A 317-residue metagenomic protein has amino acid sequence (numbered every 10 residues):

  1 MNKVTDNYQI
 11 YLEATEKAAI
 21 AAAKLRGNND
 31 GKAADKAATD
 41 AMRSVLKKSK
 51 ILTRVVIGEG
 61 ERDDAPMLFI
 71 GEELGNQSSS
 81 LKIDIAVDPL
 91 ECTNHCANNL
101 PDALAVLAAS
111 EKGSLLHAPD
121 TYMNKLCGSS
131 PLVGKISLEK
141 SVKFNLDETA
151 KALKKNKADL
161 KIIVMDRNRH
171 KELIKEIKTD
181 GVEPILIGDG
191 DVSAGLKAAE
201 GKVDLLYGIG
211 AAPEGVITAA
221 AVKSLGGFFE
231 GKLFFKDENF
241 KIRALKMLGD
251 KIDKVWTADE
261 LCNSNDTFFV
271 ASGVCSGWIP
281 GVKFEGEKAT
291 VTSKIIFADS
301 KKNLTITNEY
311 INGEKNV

Functional and structural regions predicted by a protein language model:
M1-A86, K151, K178, V192 (+4 more regions): N-terminal subdomain of lithium-sensitive/metallo-dependent phosphomonoesterases centered on the IMPase/IPPase/PAP
N7, K197-V317: Oxyanion/phosphate-interacting regions
V55-E59, I85-V87, C96-N98, H117-P119 (+4 more regions): General beta-strand structural signal in soluble alpha/beta enzymes
M67-L68, N98-L100, A118-T121, E172-I177 (+3 more regions): Short acidic, glycine/serine/threonine-rich loops at helix termini
S79-E91, H95-L116: DPxDG-like acidic metal-binding loop motif
P89-N98, A103, K171, V192-L196 (+2 more regions): Short glycine/serine/threonine-rich phosphate/pyrophosphate-binding segments that cradle anionic phosphate groups
V106, E111-I187, D250, W278-I279 (+1 more regions): Acidic beta-strand-loop-alpha-helix segment within the catalytic core of divalent metal-dependent phosphate-processing
R167-H170, K178-G208, A212-V216: A contiguous, surface-oriented mixed alpha/beta subdomain in the mid-to-C-terminal portion of proteins that forms
